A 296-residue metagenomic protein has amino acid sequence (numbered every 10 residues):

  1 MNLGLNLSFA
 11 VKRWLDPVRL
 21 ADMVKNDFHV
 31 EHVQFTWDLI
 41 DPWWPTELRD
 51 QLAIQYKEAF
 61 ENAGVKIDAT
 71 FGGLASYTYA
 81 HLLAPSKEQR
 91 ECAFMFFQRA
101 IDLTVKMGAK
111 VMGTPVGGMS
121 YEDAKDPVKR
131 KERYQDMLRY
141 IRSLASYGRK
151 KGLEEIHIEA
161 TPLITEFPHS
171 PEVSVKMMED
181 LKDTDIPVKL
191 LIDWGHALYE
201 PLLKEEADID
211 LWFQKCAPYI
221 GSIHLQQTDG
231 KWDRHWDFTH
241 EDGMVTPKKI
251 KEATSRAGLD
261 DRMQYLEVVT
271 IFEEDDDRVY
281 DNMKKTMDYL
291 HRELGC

Functional and structural regions predicted by a protein language model:
M1-A109, D185-L191, D281-C296: N-terminal pre-domain/capping segments
M1-G4, V11-H29, G108-K110, P168-C296: Histidine-acidic metal/acid-base catalytic patches
F9-V11, W37-L39, G73-S76, V116-S120 (+4 more regions): Active-site-proximal loop/turn and secondary-structure-junction residues that shape catalytic pockets, frequently
Q34-F35, I67-G72, A109-V116, E154-E159 (+1 more regions): Short beta-strand segments at enzyme active-site cores
D41-W43, Y77-L83, S120-K125, L198-E200 (+2 more regions): A short acidic, helix-capping loop that chelates divalent metal ions and anchors anionic groups
W44-L52, A84-M95, K125-R139, T165-V173 (+3 more regions): Alpha-helix N-cap and loop-to-helix initiation/capping positions
D50-G64, Y140-Y147, W212-K215, K249-T254: Catalytic-core regions built around general acid/base machinery
E61-N62, A80-K189: Active-site acidic/histidine proton-transfer and metal-coordination neighborhood in alpha/beta enzyme cores
